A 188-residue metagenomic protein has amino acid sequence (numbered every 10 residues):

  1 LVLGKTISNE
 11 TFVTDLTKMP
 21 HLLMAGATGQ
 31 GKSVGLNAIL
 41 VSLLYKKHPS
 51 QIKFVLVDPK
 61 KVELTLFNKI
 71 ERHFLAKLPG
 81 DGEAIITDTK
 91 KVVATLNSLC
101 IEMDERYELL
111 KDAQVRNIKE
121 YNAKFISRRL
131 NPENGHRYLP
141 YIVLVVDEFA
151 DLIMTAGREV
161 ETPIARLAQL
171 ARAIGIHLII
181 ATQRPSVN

Functional and structural regions predicted by a protein language model:
L1-R116, N134, L139-N188: P-loop NTPase catalytic phosphate-binding loop
N117-Y121: Cytosolic-facing regulatory segments adjacent to core modules
F125-P132: Conserved RecA-like ASCE ATPase "motif II neighborhood" in helicase/translocase motors
